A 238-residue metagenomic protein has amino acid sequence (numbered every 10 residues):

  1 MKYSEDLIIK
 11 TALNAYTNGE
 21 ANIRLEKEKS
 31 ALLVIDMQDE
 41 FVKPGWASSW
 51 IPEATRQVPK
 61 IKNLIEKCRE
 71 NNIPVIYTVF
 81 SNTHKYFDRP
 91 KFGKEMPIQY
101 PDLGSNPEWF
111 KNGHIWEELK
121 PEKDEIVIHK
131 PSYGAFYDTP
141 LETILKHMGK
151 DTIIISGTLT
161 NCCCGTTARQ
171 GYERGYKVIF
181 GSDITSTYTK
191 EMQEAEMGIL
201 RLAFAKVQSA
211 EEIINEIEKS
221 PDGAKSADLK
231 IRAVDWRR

Functional and structural regions predicted by a protein language model:
M1-A31, E66-N71, K94-R238: Active-site-adjacent betaalpha module
E28, W46-C68, N72-F80: A short alpha/beta connector and helix-capping loop motif
A31-F41: Acidic-leg catalytic submotif of subtilisin-like serine proteases
V34, I73-Y86, G181: Short beta-strand segments at enzyme active-site cores
Q38, S81-N82, S132, L159: Short, flexible active-site-adjacent loop segments at beta-strand->alpha-helix junctions, enriched in small/polar
E40-P44, K85-F87: Short acidic/His/Gly/Ser-rich catalytic and metal-binding motifs that mark active-site loops of diverse hydrolases
H84-G93, P97: Acidic, proline/glycine-rich short linear motifs
